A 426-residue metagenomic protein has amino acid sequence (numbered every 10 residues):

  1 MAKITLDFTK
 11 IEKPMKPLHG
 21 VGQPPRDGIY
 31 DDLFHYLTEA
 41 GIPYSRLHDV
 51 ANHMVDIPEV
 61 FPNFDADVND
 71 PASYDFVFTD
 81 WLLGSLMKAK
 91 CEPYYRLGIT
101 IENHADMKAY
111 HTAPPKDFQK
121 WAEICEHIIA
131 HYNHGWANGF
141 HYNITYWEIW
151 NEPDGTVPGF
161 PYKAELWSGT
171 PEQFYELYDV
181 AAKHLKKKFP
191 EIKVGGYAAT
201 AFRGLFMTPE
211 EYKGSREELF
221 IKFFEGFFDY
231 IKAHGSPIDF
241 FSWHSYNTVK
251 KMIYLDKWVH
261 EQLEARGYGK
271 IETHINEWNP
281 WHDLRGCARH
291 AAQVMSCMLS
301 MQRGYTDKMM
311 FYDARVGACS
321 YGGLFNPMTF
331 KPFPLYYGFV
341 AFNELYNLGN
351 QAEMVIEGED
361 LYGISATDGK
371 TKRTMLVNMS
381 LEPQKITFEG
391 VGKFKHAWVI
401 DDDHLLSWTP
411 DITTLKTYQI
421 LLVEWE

Functional and structural regions predicted by a protein language model:
M1-Y146, E172-A198, S236, E264-K270 (+2 more regions): Non-catalytic accessory regions flanking glycosidase/transglycosidase catalytic cores in CAZymes
Q23-R26, V50, G98-T100, I149-E152 (+4 more regions): Active-site beta-loop-alpha junctions enriched in small/polar residues
D31, T170-V294, G304: Noncatalytic carbohydrate-binding groove/subsite architecture in carbohydrate-active enzymes
V68-A72, H111-W121, A164-P171, K213 (+5 more regions): Flexible, glycine- and charge-enriched loops at secondary-structure boundaries
H104, D283, A314-L324: Flexible glycine/acidic-rich beta-alpha junction loops that bind and position SAM and/or redox cofactors in anaerobic
F140-F160: Extended ligand-binding groove/face enriched in aromatic
G159-Y162, F206-P209, C287, Y321-L324 (+1 more regions): Short aromatic-enriched loop/helix-cap "lid" or pocket-rim segments at secondary-structure transitions that line
F202, M298, T306-F311, G317-Y321: Flexible, surface-exposed loop/gating regions in the mature catalytic domains of secreted/periplasmic hydrolases
